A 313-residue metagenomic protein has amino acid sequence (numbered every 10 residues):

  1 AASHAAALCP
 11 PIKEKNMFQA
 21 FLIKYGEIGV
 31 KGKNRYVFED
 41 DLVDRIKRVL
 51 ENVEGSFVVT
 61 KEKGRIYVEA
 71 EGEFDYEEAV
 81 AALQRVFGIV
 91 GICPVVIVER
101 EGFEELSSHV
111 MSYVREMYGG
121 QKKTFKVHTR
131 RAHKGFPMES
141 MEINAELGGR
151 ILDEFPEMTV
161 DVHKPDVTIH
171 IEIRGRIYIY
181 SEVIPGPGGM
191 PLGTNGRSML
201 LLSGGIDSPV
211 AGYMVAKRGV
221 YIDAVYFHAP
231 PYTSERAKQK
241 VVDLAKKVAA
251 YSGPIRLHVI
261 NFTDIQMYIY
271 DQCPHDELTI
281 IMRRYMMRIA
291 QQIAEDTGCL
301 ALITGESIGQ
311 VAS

Functional and structural regions predicted by a protein language model:
A1-A2: Short linear segments in intrinsically disordered or otherwise low-structure-confidence regions
K13-M199, P209-I255, D264: RNA-binding accessory domains that recognize and position tRNA/RNA substrates
E146-I151, E157, G188-N195, F262 (+2 more regions): Active-site adenylate/phosphate-handling loop in enzymes that bind or generate adenylated species
G205: Conserved G/P- and acidic residue-centered "switch" motifs that form tight phosphate/ATP-binding loops in soluble
V259: Conserved residues in the N-terminal Rossmann fold of short-chain dehydrogenase/reductase
